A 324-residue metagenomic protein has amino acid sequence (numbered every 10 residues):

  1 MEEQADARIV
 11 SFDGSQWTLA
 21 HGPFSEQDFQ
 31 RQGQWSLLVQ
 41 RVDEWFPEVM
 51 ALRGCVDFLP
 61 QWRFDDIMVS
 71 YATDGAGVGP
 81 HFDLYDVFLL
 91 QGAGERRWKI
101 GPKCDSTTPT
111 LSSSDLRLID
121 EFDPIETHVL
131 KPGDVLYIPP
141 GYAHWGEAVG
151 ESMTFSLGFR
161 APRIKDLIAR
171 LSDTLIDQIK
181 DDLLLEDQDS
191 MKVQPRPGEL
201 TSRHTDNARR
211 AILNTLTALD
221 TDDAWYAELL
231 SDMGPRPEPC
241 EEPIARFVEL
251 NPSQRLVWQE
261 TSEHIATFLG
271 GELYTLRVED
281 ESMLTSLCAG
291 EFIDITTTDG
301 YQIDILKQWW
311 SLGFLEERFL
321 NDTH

Functional and structural regions predicted by a protein language model:
M1-D134, Y142, E147-L185, D189: Active-site region of the double-stranded beta-helix
S15-A20, V78, D134-L136, P239-S253: Short, solvent-exposed secondary-structure boundary motifs
Y137-P139, R318: Residue-level recognition of conserved beta-strand edge/terminus positions
D173-A227: Long, charge-rich alpha-helical interaction segments
A208-L287, K307, R318-H324: Acidic, low-complexity/disordered tracts enriched in E/D and polar residues
E279-Y301: Short acidic, hydrophobic short linear motifs in intrinsically disordered regions
T297-S311: Short amphipathic alpha-helical interaction segments
